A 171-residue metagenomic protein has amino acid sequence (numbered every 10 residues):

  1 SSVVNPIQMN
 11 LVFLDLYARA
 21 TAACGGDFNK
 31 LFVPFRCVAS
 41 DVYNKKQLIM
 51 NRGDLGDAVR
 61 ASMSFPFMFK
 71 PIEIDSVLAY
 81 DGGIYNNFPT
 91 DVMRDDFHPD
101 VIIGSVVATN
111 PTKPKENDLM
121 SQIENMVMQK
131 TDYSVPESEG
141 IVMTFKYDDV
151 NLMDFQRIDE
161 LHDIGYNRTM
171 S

Functional and structural regions predicted by a protein language model:
S1-S171: Patatin-like phospholipase
